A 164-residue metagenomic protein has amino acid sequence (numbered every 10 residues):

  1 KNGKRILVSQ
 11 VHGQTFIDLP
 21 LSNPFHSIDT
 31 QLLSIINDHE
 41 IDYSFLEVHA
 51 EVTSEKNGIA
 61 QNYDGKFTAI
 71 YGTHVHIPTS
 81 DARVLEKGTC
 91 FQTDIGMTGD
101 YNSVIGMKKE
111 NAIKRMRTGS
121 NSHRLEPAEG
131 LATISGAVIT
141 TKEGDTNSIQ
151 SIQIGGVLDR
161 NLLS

Functional and structural regions predicted by a protein language model:
K1-S164: Acidic, metal/ion-coordinating pockets
